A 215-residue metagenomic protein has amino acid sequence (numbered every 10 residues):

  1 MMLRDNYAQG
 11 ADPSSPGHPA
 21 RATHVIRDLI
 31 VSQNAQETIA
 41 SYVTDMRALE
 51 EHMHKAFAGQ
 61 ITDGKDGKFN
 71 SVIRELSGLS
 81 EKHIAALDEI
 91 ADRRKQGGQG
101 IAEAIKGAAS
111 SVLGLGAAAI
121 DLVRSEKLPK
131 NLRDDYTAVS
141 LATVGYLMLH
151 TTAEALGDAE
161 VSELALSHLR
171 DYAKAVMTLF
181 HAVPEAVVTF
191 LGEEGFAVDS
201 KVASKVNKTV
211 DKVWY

Functional and structural regions predicted by a protein language model:
L3-I26, S41-E51, G107-A108: Acidic, low-complexity proline/glycine-rich segments
S15-I26, E89-R133, G195-V206: Carboxylate-rich helix-loop segments that flank metal/cofactor sites and access channels in metalloenzymes
R21-N34, K55, Q60, T189-E193: Conserved catalytic-core motifs characterized by acidic clusters
A35-M46, D66-A86, L128-D135, E160-Y172: Alpha-helical scaffold segments that form or flank carboxylate-/histidine-based iron centers
I39-Q60, A108-V161: Acidic/histidine-rich alpha-helical segments that form the ligand environment of transition-metal centers
M53, D135-Y215: Preference for long, well-ordered alpha-helical segments
G67-S110, A182: Conserved alpha-helical segments that form or flank metal/cofactor-binding pockets of metalloenzymes
